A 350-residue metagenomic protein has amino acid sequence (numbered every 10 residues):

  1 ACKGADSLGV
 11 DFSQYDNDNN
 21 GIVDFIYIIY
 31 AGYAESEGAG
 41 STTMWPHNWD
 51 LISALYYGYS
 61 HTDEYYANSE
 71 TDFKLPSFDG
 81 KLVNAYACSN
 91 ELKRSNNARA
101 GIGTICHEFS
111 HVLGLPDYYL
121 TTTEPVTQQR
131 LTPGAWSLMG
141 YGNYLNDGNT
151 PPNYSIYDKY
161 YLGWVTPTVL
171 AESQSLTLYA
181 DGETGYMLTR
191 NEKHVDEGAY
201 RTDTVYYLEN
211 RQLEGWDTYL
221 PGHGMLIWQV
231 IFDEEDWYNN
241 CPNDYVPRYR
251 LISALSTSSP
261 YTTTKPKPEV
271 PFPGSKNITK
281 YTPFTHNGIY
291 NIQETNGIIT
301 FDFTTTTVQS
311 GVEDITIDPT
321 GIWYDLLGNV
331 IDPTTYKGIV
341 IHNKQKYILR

Functional and structural regions predicted by a protein language model:
A1-T132, W136, G140-D147, D158 (+4 more regions): Active-site-proximal segment of zinc-dependent metalloprotease catalytic domains
N19, L326, H342: Short, ordered coil/turn segments that flank beta-strands lining enzyme active or ligand-binding pockets
G38-S95, V165-V308: Non-catalytic C-terminal accessory/binding modules of secreted extracellular proteins
A100-G101, D318-G321, Y336: Short loop/turn microsegments at loop-to-beta-strand junctions
F303-L327: Residue-level detector of functionally pivotal "anchor" positions at catalytic/ligand-binding pockets or at interdomain
I339-R350: C-terminal tail/sorting-segment detector
